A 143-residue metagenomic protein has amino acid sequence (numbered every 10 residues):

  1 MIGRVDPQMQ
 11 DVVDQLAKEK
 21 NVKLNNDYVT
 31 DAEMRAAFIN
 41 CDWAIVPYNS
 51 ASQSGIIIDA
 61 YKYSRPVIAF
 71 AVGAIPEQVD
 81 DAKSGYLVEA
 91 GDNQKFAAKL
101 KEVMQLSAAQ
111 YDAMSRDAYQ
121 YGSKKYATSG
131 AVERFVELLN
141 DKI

Functional and structural regions predicted by a protein language model:
D11-R35: Nucleotide-activated donor-binding/catalytic signature segment of Leloir-type glycosyltransferases, i.e., the conserved
V29-C41, I58, K62, D80: Short acidic alpha-helix that forms the nucleotide-activated donor recognition element in Leloir-type transferases
A36-S52, R65: Acidic donor-binding loop of glycosyltransferase active sites
Y48-I58, P76-E77: Nucleotide-sugar-dependent
P66-A69, V79: Short hydrophobic beta-strand element within catalytic cores of glycosyltransferases and related nucleotide-activated
D81-A82, Y86-Q94, E102-A108: Conserved acidic donor-binding segment of nucleotide-sugar-dependent glycosyltransferases
E102, K124-I143: C-terminal alpha-helical cap of glycosyltransferases
A109-K125: A short, well-ordered alpha-helix in the C-terminal region of glycosyltransferases
